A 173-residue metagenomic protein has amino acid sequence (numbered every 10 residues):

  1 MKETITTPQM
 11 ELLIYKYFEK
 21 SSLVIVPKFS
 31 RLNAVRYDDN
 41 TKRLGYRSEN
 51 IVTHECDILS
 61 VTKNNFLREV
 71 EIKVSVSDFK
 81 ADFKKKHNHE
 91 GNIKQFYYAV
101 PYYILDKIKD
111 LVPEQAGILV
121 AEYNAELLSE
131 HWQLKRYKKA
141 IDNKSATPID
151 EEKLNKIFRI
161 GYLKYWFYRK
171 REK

Functional and structural regions predicted by a protein language model:
M1-P27, A34, K109-K173: Non-catalytic C-terminal interaction segments of nucleic acid-processing enzymes
I14, S48-E49, L59-S60, K84-H89 (+1 more regions): Short, flexible, glycine/charge-rich loop motifs used to bind or transfer phosphoryl groups or to couple energy/partner
P27-F29, V100: Short loop/edge segments at beta-strand edges and connector loops that shape dinucleotide/nucleotide cofactor-binding
S30, L59, K73: Anionic group-transfer/hydrolysis microenvironments
V35-E49: Intrinsically disordered, low-complexity Ser/Thr- and acidic-rich flexible linkers and loops, especially at boundaries
N40-L44, F66-K73: Acidic/glycine-enriched edge-of-secondary-structure segments
N50-E69: Active-site beta-strand-loop-beta-strand hairpin of nuclease catalytic cores that positions key catalytic residues
L67, K73-E122: Catalytic cores of nucleic-acid endonucleases
